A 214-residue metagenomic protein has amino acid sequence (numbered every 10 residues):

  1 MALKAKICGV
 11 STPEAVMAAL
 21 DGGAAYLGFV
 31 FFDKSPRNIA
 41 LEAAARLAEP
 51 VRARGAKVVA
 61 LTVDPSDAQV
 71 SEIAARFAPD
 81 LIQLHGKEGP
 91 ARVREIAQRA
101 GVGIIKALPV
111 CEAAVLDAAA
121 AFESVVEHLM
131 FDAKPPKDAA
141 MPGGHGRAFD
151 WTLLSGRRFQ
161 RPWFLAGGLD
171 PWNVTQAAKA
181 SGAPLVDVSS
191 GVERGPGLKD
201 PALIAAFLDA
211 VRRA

Functional and structural regions predicted by a protein language model:
M1-L185, S190-A214: Conserved N-terminal beta1-alpha1 strand-loop-helix module at the mouth
